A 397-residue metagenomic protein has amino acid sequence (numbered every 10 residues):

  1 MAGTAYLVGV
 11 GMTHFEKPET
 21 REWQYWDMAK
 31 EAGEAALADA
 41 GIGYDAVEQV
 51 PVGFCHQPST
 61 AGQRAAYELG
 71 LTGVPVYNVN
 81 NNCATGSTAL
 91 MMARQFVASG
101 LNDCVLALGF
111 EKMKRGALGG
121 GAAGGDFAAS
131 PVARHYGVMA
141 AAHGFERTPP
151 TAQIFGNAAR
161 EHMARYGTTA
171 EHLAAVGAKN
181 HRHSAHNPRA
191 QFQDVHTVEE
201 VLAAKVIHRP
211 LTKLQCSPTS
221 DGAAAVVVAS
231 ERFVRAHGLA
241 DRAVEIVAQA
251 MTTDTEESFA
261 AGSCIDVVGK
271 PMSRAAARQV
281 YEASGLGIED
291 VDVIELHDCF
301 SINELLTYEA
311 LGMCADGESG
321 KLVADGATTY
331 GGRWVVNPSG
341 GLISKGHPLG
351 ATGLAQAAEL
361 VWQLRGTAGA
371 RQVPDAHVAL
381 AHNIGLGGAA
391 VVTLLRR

Functional and structural regions predicted by a protein language model:
M1-A84, A158, H162-T169, Q191-T197 (+3 more regions): Conserved active-site "lid/cap" helical segment
M1-W23, A141-H143, A175, I207-A275 (+6 more regions): Condensing-enzyme catalytic core mediating Claisen C-C bond formation in acyl metabolism
P18-T20, G116-A122, A185-R189, L239 (+4 more regions): Short acidic, glycine/serine/threonine-rich loops at helix termini
Y44-G53, P75-N81, V105-G109, E171-A178 (+5 more regions): Beta-strand segments within the central parallel beta-sheet cores of soluble alpha/beta enzyme folds
F54-L108, K112-A117, G121-I154, F192-P218 (+3 more regions): Conserved catalytic cysteine-centered active-site region of acyl-thioester-dependent Claisen-condensing enzymes
H56-A66, E256-G262, D298-K321, P348-G350 (+1 more regions): Short glycine/threonine-rich loop-to-helix capping motif typified by GTGT followed within a few residues by an Asp-Pro
A66, A164, V228-S230, L394-R397: Short beta-strand-to-turn element immediately C-terminal to the catalytic PLP-Schiff-base lysine in fold type I
N81-E111, A152-H186, V226-R232, K345-A368: Active-site-proximal alpha-helical scaffold in enzymes
